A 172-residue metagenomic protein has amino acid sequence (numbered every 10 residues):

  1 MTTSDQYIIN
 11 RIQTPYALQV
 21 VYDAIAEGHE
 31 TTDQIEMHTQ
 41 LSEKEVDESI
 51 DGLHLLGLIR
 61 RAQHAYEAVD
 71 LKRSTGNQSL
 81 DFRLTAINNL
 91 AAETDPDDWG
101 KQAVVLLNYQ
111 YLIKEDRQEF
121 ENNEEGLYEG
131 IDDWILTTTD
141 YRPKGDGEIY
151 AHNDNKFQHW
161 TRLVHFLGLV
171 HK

Functional and structural regions predicted by a protein language model:
M1-K172: Donor-sugar nucleotide-binding helix/loop cap in glycosyltransferases
